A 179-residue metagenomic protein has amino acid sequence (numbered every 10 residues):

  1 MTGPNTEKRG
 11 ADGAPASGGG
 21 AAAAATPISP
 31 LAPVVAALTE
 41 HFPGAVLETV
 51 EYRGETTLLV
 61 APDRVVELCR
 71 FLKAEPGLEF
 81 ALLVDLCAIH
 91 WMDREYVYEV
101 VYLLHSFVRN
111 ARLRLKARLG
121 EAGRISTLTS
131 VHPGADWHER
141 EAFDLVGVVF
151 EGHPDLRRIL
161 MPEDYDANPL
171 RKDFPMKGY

Functional and structural regions predicted by a protein language model:
M1-Y179: Terminal low-complexity/charged segments
